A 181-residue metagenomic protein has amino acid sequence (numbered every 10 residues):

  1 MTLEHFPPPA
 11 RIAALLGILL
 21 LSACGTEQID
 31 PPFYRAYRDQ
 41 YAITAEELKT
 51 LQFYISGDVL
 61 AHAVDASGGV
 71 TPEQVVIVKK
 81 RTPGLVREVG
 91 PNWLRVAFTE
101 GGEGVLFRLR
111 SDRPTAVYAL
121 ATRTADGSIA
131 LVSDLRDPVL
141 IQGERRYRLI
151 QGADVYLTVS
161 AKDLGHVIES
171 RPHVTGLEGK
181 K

Functional and structural regions predicted by a protein language model:
T2-A13: Bacterial N-terminal signal peptides that target proteins for export
L20-A23: C-terminal motif of bacterial Sec signal peptides marking the signal peptidase cleavage site
G25-Q28: Bacterial signal peptide processing site
D30-Y54: Post-signal peptide N-terminal segment of mature Sec-exported envelope proteins
D39, V64-T82: N-terminal post-signal-peptidase region of extra-cytosolic proteins
Y54-S67: Generic short beta-strand segments
V75-L120: Mid-length scaffold segments of soluble, non-membrane domains
T124-K181: C-terminal partner/receptor-binding element of secreted or periplasmic proteins
